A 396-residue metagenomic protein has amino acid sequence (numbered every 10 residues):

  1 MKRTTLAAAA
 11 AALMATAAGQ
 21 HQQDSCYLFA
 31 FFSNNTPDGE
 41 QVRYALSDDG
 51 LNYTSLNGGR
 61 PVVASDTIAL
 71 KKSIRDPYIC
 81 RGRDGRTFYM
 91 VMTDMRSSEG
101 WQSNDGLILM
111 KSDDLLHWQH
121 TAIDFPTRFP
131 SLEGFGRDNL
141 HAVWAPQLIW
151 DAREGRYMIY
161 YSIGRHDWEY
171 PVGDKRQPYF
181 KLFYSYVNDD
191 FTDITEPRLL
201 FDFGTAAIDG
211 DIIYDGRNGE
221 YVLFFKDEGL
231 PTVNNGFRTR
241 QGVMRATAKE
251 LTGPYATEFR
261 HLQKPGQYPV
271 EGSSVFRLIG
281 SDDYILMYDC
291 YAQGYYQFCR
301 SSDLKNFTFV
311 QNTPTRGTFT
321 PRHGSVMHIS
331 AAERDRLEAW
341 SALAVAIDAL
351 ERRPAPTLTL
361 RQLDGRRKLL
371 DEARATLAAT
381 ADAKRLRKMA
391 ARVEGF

Functional and structural regions predicted by a protein language model:
K2-A8: Sec-dependent signal peptide recognition, specifically the positively charged N-region followed immediately by
A10-A18: Hydrophobic h-region of N-terminal signal peptides that target proteins for export in Gram-negative bacteria
Q20-A349: Carbohydrate-active catalytic/glycan-binding domains of CAZyme proteins, especially the secreted or lumenal ectodomains
A339-T380, G395-F396: Amphipathic, heptad-repeat alpha-helical segments
A379-R387: Charged, amphipathic alpha-helical scaffolding segments
